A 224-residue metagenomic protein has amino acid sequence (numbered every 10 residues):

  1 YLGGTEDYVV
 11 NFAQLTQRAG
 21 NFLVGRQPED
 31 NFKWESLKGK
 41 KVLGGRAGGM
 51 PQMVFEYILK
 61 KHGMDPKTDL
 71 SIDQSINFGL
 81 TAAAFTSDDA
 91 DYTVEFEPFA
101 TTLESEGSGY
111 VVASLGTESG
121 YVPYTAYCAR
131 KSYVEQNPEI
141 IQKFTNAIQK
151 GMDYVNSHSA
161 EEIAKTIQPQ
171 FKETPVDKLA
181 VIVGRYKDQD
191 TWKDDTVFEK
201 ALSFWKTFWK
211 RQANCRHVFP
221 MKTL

Functional and structural regions predicted by a protein language model:
Y1-K67, S71-N77, A84, D91-E97 (+3 more regions): Short, glycine-/small- and polar/acidic-enriched structural segments that line small-molecule recognition paths
A19, D30, M50-P51, T81 (+5 more regions): Short phosphate-engaging motifs
V24-D30, M53-V54, S71-I72, T102 (+3 more regions): Short hydrophobic/aromatic-rich motifs at helix boundaries and adjacent loops
K61-H62, E106, Q170, Q212: Alpha-helical structural context
F78-Q170: Pocket-lining segment of extracytoplasmic ligand-binding domains
E135-H217: Secondary-structure end/capping motifs
H217-L224: Hinge/cleft segment of the Venus flytrap/periplasmic-binding protein
